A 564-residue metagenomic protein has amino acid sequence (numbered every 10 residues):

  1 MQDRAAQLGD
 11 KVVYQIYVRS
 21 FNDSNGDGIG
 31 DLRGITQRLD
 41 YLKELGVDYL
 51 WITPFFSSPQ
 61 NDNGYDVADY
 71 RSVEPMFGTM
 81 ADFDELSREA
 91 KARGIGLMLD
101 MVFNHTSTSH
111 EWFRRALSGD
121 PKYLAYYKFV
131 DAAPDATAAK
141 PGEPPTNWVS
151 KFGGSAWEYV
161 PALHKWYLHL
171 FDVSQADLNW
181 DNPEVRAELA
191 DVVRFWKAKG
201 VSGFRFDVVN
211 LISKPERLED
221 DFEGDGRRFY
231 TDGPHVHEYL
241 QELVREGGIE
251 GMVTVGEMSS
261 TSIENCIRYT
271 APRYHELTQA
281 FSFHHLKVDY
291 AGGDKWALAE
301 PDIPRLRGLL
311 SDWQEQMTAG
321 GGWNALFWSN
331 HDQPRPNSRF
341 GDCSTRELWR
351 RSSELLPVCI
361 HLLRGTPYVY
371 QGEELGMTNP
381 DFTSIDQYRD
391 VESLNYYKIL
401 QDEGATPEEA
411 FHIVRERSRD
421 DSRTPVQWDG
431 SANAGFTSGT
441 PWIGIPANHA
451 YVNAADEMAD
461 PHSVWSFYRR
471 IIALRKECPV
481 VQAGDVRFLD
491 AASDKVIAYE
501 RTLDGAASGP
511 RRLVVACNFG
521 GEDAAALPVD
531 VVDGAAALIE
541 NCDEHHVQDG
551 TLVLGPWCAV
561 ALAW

Functional and structural regions predicted by a protein language model:
M1-A536, E540-W564: Active-site and adjacent substrate-binding regions of carbohydrate-active enzymes
